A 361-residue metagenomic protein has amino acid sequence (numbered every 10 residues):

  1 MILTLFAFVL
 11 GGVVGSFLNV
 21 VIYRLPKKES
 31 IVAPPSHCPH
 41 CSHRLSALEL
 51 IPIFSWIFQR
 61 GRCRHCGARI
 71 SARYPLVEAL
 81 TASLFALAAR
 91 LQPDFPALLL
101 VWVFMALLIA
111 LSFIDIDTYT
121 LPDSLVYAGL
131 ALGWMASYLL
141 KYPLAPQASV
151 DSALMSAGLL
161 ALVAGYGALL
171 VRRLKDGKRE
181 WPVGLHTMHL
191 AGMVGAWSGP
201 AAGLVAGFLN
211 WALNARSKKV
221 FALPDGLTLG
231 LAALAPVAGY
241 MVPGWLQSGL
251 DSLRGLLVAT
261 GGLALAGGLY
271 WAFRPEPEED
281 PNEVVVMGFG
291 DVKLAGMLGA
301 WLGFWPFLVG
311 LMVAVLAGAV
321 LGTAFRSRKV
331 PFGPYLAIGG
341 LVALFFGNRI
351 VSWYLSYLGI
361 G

Functional and structural regions predicted by a protein language model:
M1-G361: A membrane-topology feature that recognizes alpha-helical transmembrane segments and their immediate juxtamembrane
